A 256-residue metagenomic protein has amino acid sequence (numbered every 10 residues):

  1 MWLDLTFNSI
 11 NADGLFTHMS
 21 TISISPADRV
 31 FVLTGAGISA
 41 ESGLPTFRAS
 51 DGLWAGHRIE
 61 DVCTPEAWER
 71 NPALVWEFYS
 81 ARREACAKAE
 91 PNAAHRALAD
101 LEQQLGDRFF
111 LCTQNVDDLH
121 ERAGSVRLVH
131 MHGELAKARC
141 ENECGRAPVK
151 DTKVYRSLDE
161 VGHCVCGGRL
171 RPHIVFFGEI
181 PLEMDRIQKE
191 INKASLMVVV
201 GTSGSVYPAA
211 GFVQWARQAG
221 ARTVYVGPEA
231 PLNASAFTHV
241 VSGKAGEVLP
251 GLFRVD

Functional and structural regions predicted by a protein language model:
W2-D256: Conserved catalytic core of sirtuin-type NAD+-dependent deacylases
